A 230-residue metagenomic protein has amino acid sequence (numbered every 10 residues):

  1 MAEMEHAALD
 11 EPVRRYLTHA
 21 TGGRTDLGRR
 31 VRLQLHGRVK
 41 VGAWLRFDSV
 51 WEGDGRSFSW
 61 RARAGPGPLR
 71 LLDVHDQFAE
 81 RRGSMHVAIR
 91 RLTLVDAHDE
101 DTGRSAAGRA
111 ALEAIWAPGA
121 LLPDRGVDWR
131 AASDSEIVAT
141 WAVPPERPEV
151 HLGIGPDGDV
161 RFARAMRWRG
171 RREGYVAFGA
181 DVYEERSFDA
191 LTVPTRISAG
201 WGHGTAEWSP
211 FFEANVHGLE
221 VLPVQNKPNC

Functional and structural regions predicted by a protein language model:
M1-R24, V182-I197: Amphipathic alpha-helical packing elements
R14-T93: N-terminal mature ectodomain segment of secretory-pathway/periplasmic proteins
L27-Q34, D54-R61, A132-T140, R161-F162 (+1 more regions): Short, hydrophobic/aromatic-rich segments at coil-to-beta transitions
G37-L45, S59-L69, A111-R125, A139-P145 (+1 more regions): Short, solvent-exposed secondary-structure boundary motifs
S49-G53, D76, G126-A132, L152: Short, exposed beta-strand/loop patches in secreted or surface proteins that constitute
A64-L69, A88-L94, A165-G170, A199-G204: Short, solvent-exposed aromatic-acidic interface loops
H86-V143, E173: Flexible, processing/modification-adjacent segments and terminal tails in exported/periplasmic/extracellular proteins
A139-Q225: Gly/Pro-enriched, hydrophobic low-complexity segments that function as extracytoplasmic propeptides/linkers
